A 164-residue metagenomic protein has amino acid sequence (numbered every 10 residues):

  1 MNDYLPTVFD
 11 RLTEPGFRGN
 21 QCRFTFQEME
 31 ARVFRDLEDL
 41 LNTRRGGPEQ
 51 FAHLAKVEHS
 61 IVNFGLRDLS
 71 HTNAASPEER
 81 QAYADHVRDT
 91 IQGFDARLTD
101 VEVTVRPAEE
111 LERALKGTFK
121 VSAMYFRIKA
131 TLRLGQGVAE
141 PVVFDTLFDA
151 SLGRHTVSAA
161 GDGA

Functional and structural regions predicted by a protein language model:
M1-A75, L111-G117, A123, L132-A164: Immediate N-terminus of the mature polypeptide
T72-V101: Mid-length scaffold segments of soluble, non-membrane domains
V101-E110: Long, charged, glycine-rich C-terminal linkers/tails
F126: Active-site-adjacent structural patch at catalytic or cofactor/ligand-binding sites
